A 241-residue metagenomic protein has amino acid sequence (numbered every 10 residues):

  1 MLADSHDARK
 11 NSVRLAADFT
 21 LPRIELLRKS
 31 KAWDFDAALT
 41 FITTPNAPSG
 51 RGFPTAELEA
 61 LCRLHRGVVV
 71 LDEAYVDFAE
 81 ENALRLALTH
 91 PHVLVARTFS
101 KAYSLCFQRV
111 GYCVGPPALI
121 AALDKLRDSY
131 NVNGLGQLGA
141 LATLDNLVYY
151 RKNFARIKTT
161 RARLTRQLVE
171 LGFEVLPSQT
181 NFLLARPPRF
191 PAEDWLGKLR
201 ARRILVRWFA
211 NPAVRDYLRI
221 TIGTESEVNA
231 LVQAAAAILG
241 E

Functional and structural regions predicted by a protein language model:
M1-A8: Substrate-binding/gating loop at the entrance of the active-site cleft, primarily in PLP-dependent aminotransferase-like
N11, D18-D77: Active-site phosphate-binding strand-loop segment of PLP-dependent enzymes
A56, K198-R202, R207, N211-E241: PLP-dependent enzyme catalytic core of the Aspartate aminotransferase-like
A56-L64, R85-T89, A122: Catalytic-core regions built around general acid/base machinery
H92-V169, F173-L176: PLP-dependent aminotransferase class I/II
F107, Q179, A213-D216: Short acidic/glycine-enriched loop/turn segments that link adjacent beta-strands
K158, Q167-R202, L218: Conserved PLP-binding catalytic core of the aspartate aminotransferase-like
